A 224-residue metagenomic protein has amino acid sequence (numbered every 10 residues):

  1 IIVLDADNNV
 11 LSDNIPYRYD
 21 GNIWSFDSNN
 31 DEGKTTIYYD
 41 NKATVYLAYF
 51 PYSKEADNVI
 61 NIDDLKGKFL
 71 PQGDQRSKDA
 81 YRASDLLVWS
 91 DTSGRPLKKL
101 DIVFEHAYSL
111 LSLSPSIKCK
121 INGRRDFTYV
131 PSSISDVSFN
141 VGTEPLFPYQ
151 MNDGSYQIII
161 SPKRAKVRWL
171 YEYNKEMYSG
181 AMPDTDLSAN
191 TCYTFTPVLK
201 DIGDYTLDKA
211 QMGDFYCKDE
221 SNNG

Functional and structural regions predicted by a protein language model:
I1-K120, P162-K163, G180-A181, D186-T191 (+3 more regions): Short, low-hydrophobicity acidic/polar segments
K34, K118, P131-I134, D204: Intrinsically disordered, low-complexity regions
G123-C192: Contiguous ligand/interfacial binding patches
I202-F215: Disulfide-bonded cysteine-rich modules in secreted/extracellular proteins, activating on the conserved Cys frameworks
